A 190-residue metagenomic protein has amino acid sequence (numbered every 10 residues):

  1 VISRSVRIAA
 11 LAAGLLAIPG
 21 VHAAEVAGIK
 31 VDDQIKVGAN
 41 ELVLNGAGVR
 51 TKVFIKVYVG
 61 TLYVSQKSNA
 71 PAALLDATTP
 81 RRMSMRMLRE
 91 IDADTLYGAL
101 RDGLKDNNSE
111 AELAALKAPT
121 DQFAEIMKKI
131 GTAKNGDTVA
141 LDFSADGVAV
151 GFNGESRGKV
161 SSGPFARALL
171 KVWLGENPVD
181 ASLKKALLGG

Functional and structural regions predicted by a protein language model:
V1-A10: Bacterial N-terminal signal peptides that target proteins for export
I18-A23: Sec/Tat signal peptide C-region and signal peptidase I cleavage site
A24-D76: N-terminal structural module
V31, N40, Y58-G60, T79-M83 (+3 more regions): Envelope-exposed proteins and targeting segments
S68-A145: Mid-length scaffold segments of soluble, non-membrane domains
F152-E155: Short strand-turn-strand beta-turns centered on an Asx-Gly dipeptide
R157-L183: Flexible glycine-rich active-site/ligand-binding loops centered on an Asp-His dyad
S182-G190: Cysteine/selenocysteine-centered motifs that mediate thiol-based redox chemistry or coordinate metal-sulfur cofactors
